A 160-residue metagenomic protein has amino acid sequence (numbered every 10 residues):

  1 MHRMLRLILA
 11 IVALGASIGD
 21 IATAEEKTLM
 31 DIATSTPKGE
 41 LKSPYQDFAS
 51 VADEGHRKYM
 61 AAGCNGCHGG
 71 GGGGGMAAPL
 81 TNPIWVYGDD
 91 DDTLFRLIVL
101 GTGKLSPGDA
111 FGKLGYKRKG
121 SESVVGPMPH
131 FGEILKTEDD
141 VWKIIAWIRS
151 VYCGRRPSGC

Functional and structural regions predicted by a protein language model:
M1-I8: Bacterial N-terminal signal peptides that target proteins for export
I8-A16: Bacterial N-terminal signal peptides
A22-E26: Boundary at the C-terminal end of the N-terminal hydrophobic targeting segment
L29-M60, C160: Electrostatic cytochrome c docking/interface patches
H56, G69, G73-P107, P127-L135: Gly/Gly-Pro-rich "capping" loops immediately C-terminal to redox-active cysteine motifs in periplasmic/lumenal
M60, V99-G103, A146-C153: Sec-exported extracytoplasmic/periplasmic mature domains
C64-C67: Short cysteine clusters
G126-G159: C-terminal capping alpha-helices of c-type cytochrome domains
